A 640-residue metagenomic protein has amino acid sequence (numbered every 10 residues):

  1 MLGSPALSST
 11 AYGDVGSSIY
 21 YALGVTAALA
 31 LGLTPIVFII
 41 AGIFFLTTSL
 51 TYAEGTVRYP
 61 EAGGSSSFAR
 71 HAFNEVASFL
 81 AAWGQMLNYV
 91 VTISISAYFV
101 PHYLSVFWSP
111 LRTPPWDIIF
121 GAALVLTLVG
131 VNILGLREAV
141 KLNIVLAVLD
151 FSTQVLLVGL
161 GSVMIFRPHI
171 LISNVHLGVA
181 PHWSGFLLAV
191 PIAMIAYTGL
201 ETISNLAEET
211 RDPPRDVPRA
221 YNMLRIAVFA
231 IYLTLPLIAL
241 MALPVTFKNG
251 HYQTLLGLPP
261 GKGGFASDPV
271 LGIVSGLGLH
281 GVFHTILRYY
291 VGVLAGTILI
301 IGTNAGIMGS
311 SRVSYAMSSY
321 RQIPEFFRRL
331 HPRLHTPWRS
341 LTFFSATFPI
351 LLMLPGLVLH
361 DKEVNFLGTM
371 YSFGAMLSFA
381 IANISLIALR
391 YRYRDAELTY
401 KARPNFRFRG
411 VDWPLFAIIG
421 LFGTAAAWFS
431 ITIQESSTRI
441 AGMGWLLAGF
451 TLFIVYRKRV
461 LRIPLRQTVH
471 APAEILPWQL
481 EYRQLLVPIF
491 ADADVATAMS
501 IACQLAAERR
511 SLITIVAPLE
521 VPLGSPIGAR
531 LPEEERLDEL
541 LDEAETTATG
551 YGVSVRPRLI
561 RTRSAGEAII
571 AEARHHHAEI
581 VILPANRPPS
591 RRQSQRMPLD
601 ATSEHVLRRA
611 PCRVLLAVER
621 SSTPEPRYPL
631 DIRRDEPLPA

Functional and structural regions predicted by a protein language model:
A22-G121, G130, A227, S378: Extracellular loop-to-transmembrane helix junctions
E75, P115-A122, R211-Y232, H280-Y289 (+2 more regions): Loop-to-transmembrane helix boundary motifs in multi-pass membrane proteins
R112, I144-R288: Helix-loop-helix junctions that connect adjacent transmembrane segments in multi-pass membrane transporters
L142, F326-W338, F379-I431: C-terminal membrane-solvent junction of multi-pass transporters and transport-like membrane proteins
E363-A375, R407-P464: A generic transmembrane alpha-helix motif of multi-pass inner-membrane proteins
E474-L531, T547-T549, V553-R558, R609 (+2 more regions): Small/aliphatic-rich secondary-structure junction motif
G550-V581, N586-R591, S621-S622, A640: Structural beta-alpha unit
L583-R608, T623-P624: Glycine-rich, Arg-bearing micro-motifs that act as flexible, cationic patches
